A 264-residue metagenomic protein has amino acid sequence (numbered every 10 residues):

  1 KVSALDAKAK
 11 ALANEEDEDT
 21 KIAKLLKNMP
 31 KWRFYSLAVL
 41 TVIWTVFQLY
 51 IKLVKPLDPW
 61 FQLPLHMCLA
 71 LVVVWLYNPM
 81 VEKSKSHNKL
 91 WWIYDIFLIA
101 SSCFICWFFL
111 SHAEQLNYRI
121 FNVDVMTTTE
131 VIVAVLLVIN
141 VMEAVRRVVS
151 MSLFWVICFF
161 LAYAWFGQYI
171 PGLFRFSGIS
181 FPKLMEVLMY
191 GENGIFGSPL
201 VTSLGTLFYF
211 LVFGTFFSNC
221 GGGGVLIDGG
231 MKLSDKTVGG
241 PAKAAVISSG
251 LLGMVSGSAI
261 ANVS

Functional and structural regions predicted by a protein language model:
K1-D124, V131-V135: Conserved, well-structured core domains of diverse proteins
N14-N28, K85, V123, N140 (+5 more regions): A generic structural signal for ordered alpha-helices
T20, T41, T45, T127-T129 (+4 more regions): Residue-identity detector for threonine
P30-R33, V123, V145, L200 (+1 more regions): Generic amphipathic alpha-helical segments used as scaffolds and interaction surfaces in large, multi-domain proteins
V46-V54, V73-E82, S102-N117, V125-V133 (+2 more regions): Structural signal for alpha-helical transmembrane segments and their membrane-water exit/capping regions in multi-pass
D95, I99, E130-A134, L153 (+2 more regions): Residue-level signature of transmembrane alpha-helical entry/exit and packing/kink sites in multi-pass membrane
N117-Y118, V138, C158, F166-S264: Membrane-embedded alpha-helical segments and adjacent helix-loop junctions characteristic of multi-pass solute
